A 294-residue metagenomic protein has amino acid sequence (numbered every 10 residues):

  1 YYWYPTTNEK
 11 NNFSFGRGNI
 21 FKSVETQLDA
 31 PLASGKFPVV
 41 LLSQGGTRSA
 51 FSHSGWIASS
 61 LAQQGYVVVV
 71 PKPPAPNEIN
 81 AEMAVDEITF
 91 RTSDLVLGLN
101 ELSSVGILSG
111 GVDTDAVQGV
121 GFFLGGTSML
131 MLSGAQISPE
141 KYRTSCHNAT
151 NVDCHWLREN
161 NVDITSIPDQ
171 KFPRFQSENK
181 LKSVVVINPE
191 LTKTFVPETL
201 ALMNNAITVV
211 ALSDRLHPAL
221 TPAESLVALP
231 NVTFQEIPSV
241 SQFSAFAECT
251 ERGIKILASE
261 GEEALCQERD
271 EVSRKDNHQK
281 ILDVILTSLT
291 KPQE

Functional and structural regions predicted by a protein language model:
Y1-L42: Domain-level recognition of soluble alpha/beta enzyme cores, biased toward histidine phosphatases/phosphomutases
T26-F37, S52-P71: Short amphipathic alpha-helix adjacent to the substrate-entry channel of hydrolases
Q44, G121-F123: Conserved alpha/beta-hydrolase "nucleophile elbow" surrounding the catalytic nucleophile
G46-S60, P76-N100: Catalytic nucleophile-loop/oxyanion-hole region of alpha/beta-hydrolase and closely related hydrolase-like folds
K72-P76, V240: Short beta-to-alpha linker loops that shape the active-site pocket of alpha/beta-hydrolase fold enzymes
M83-T114, G119, T127, M131-S133 (+3 more regions): Alpha/beta-hydrolase active-site loop
E159-L229: The feature captures the conserved acid-bearing segment of alpha/beta-hydrolase catalytic domains
A201-R274: Active-site-adjacent alpha-helix of alpha/beta-hydrolase-fold enzymes
